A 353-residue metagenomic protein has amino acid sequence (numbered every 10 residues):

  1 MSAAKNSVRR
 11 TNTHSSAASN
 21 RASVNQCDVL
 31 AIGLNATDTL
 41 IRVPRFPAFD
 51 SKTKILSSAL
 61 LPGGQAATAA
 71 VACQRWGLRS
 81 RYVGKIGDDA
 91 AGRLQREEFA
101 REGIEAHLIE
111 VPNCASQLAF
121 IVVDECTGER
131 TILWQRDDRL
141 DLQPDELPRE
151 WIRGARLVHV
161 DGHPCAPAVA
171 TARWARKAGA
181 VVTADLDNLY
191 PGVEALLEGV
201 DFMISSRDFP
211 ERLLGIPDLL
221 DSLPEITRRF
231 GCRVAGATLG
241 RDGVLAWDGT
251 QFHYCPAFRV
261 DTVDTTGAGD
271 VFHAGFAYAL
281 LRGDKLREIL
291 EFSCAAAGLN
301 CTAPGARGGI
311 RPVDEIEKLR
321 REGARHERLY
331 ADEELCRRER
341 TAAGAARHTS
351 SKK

Functional and structural regions predicted by a protein language model:
S2-A31, K54, L220-K353: Conserved phosphate-binding/catalytic region of the ribokinase-like
Q26, T37, F49-L60, R75-R156 (+2 more regions): Conserved N-terminal subdomain of the carbohydrate kinase-like
C27-D38, T183: Short, hydrophobic/glycine-enriched beta-strand segments
A70-R79, A279-R282: Alpha-helix C-terminal capping segments
C73, V158, M203-S206: Residue-level signal for inorganic ion chemistry
R139-P148, A166, A184-P191: Active-site glycine-rich loop that binds ribose-phosphate moieties when present
A170-P256, D261: Conserved phosphate/ATP/ADP-binding segment of small-molecule kinases
